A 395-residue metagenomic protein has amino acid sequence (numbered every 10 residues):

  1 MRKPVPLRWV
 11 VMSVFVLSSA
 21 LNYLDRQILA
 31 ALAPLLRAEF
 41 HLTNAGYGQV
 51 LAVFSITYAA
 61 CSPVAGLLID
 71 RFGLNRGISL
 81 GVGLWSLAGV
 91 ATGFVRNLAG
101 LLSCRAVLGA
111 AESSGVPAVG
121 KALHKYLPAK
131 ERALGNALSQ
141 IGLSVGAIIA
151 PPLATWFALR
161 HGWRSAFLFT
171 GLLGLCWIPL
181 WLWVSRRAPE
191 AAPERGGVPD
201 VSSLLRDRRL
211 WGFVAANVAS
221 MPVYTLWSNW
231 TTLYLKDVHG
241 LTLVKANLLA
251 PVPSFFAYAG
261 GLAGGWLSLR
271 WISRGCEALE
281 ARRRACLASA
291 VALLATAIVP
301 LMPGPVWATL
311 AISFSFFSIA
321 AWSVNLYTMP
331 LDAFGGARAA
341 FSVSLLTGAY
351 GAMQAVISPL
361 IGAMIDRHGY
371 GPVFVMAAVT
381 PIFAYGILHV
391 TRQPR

Functional and structural regions predicted by a protein language model:
R2-P4, A188-V214: Juxtamembrane intracellular "pre-TM" segments in multi-pass secondary transporters
Q27, S55-P63, S113, A147-I148 (+3 more regions): Residue-level signature of mid-helix packing/kink "hotspots" within the transmembrane helices of 12-pass Major
L29-A30, R208-L262, I319, S323 (+1 more regions): Extracytoplasmic gate region of multi-pass secondary transporters
H41, G73, F94-G100, A111 (+3 more regions): Helix-breaking motifs and short loop linkers at transmembrane-helix boundaries and internal kinks in secondary membrane
A60-R96: Conserved MFS/SLC helix-loop-helix module at the cytosolic interface between two early adjacent transmembrane helices
C104-L143: Cytoplasmic helix-loop-helix junction between adjacent transmembrane helices in 12-TM secondary transporters
S139-S185: Helix-loop-helix hairpin linking two adjacent transmembrane segments in secondary transporters
L331-R367: A late C-terminal transmembrane helix in Major Facilitator Superfamily
